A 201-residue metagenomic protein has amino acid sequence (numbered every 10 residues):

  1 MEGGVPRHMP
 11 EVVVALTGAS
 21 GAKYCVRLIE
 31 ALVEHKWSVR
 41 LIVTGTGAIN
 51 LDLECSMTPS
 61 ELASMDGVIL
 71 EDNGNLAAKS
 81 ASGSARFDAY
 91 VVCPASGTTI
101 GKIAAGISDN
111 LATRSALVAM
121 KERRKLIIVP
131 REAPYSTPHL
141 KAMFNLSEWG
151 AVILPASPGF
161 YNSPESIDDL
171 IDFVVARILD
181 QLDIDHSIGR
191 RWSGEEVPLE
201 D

Functional and structural regions predicted by a protein language model:
E2-I127, R131-D201: A cross-family phosphate/adenosyl-ligand binding-site feature
